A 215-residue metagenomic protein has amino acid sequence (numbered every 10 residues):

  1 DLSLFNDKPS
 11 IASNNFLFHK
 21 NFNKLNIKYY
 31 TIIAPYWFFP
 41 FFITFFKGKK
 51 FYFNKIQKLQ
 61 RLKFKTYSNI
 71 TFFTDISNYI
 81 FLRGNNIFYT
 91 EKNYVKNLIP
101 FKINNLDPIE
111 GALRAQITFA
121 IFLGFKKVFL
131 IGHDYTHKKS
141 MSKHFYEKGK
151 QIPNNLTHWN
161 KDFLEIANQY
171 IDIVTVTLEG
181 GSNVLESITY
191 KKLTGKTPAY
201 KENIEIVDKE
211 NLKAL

Functional and structural regions predicted by a protein language model:
D1-L215: Metal-ion/cofactor- or nucleotide/acyl-coenzyme-handling active-site neighborhoods
